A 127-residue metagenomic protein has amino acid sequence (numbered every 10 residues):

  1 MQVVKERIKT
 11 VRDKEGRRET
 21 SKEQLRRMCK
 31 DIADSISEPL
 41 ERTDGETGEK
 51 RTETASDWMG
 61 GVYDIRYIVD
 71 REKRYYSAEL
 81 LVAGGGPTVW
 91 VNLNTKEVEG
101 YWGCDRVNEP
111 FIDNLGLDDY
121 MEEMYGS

Functional and structural regions predicted by a protein language model:
Q2-V82: Negatively charged, low-complexity tracts enriched in Asp/Glu with abundant Ser/Thr
K50, V62-Y63, G86-T88, W102-D105 (+1 more regions): Compositionally biased, intrinsically disordered low-complexity regions
E72-V107: Acidic, low-complexity, intrinsically disordered interaction modules
K96-S127: Polybasic, proline/glycine-rich intrinsically disordered low-complexity segments
